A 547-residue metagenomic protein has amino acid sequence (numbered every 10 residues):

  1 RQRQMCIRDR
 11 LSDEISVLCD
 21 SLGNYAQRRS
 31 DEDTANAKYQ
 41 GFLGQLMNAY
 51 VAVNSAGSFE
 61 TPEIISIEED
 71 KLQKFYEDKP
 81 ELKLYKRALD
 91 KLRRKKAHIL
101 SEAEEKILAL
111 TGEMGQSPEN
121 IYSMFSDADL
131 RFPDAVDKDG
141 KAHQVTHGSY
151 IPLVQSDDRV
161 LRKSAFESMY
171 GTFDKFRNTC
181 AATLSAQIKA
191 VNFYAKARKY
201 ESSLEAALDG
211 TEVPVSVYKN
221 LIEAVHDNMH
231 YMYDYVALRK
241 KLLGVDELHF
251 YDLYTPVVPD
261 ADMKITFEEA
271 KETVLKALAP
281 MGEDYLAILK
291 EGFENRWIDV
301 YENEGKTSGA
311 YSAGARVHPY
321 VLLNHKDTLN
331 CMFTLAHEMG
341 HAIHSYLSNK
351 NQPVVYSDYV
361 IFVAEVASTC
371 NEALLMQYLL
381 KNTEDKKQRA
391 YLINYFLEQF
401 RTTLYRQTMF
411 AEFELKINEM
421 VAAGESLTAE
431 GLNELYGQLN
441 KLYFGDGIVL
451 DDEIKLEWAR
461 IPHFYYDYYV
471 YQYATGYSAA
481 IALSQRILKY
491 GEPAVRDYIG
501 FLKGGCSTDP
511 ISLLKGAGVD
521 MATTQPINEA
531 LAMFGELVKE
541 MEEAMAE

Functional and structural regions predicted by a protein language model:
R1-Q4, R8-D260, K271, A544-E547: A well-structured
E60, I64, R87-R94, K241-L248 (+5 more regions): C-terminal, non-catalytic "cap/extension" segments appended to globular domains
K199, K326-Y346, S368, A373 (+2 more regions): Active-site recognition of the HExxH zinc-binding catalytic motif
L242-P280, L286, H344, L397-T403 (+2 more regions): Long, K/E/R/D-enriched contiguous segments that form extended
M263-I265, I298-V317: Catalytic zinc-binding patch centered on the HExxH motif and its immediate surroundings that defines zinc-dependent
M263-I265, V317-A336: Short pre-active-site segment immediately N-terminal to the catalytic Zn-binding motif
K276-A287, A313, H341, S345-P353 (+1 more regions): Conserved helix-loop functional segments at active or binding sites
Y359-Q388, F396-E398, T402, G476: Post-HExxH zinc-binding segment in Zn-dependent metallohydrolases
